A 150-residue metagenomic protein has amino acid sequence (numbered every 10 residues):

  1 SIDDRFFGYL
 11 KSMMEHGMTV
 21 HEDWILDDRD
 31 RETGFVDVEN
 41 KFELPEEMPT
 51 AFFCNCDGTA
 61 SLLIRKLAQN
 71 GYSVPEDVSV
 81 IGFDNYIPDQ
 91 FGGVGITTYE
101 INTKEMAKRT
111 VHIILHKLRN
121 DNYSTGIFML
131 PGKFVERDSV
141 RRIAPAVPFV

Functional and structural regions predicted by a protein language model:
S1-V150: Bacterial carbohydrate/catabolite-sensing allosteric modules
